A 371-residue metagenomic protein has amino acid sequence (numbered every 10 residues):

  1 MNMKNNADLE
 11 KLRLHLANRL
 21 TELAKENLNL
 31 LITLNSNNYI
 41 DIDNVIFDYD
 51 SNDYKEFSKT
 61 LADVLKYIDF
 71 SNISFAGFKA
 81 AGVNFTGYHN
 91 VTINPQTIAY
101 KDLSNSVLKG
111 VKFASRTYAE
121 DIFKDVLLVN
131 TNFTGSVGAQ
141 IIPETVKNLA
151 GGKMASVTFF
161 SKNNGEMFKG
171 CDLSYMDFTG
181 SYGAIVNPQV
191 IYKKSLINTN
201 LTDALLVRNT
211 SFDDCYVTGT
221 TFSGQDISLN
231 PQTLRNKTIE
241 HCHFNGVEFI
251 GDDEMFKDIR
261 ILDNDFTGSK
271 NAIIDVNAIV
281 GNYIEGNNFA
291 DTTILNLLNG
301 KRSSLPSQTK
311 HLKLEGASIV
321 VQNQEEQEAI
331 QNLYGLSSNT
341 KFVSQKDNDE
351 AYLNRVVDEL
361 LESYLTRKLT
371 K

Functional and structural regions predicted by a protein language model:
M1-K4, L365-K371: Non-Sec secretion/translocation targeting segments of pathogen effectors
L9-A17, T21-N354, D358: Tandem repeat scaffolds
